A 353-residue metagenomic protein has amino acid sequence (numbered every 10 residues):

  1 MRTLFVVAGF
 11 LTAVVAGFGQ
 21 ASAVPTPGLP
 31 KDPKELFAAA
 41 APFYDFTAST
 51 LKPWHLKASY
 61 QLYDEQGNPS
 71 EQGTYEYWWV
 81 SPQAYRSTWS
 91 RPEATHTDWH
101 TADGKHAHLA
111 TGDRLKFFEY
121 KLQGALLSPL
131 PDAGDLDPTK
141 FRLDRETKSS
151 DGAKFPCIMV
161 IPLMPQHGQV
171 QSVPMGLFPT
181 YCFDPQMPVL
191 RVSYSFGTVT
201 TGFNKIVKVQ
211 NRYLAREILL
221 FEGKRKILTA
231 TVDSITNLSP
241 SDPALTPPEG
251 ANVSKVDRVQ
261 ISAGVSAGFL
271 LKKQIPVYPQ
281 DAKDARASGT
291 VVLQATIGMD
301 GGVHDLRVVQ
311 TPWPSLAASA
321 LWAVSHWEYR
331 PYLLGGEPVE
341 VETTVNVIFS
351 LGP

Functional and structural regions predicted by a protein language model:
M1-L4: Positively charged n-region of N-terminal signal peptides that target proteins for export
V6-G17: Bacterial N-terminal signal peptides
G19-T74, V80-S81, P138-D151, F155: N-terminal leader/targeting segments and the immediate start of mature chains
V24-L36, T101-T180, P185-Q186, S195-G197 (+2 more regions): Flexible, processing/modification-adjacent segments and terminal tails in exported/periplasmic/extracellular proteins
P25, K34, Y75, A94 (+2 more regions): Charge-biased low-complexity segments
T50-K57, S81-S87, G152-I161, M187-V192 (+1 more regions): Short, hydrophobic/aromatic-rich segments at coil-to-beta transitions
Y60-L62, T88-P92, H108-G112, P162-M164 (+2 more regions): Beta-turn initiation residues at beta-strand->coil junctions
G73-Q83, W99-K105, Q171-V192, T231-A244: A short, surface-exposed beta-strand/turn
